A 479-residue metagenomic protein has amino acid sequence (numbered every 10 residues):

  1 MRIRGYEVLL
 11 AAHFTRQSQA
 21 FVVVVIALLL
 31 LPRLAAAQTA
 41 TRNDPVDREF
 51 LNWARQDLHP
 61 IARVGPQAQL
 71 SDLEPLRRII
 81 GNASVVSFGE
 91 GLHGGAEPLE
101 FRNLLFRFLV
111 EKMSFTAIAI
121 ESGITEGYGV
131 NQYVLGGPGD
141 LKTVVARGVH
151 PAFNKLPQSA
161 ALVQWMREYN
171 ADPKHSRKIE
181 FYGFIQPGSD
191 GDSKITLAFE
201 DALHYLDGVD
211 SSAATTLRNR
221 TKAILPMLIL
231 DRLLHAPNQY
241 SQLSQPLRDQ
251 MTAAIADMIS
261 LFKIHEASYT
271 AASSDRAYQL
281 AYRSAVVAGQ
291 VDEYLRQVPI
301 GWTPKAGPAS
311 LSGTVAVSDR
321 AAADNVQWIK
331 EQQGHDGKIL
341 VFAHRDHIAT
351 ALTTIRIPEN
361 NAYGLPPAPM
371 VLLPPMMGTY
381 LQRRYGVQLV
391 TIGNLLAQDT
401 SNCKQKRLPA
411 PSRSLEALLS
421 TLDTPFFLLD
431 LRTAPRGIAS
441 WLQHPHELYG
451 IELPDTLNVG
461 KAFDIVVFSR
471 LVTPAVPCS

Functional and structural regions predicted by a protein language model:
I3-V22: Bacterial N-terminal signal peptides that target proteins for export
V8-L10, V23-V25, F108, F463: A periodicity- and composition-biased signal for non-globular, repetitive helical segments
F14, Q38-S479: Structured catalytic-domain cores with a bias toward divalent-metal coordination
V22-R33: Bacterial N-terminal signal peptides
